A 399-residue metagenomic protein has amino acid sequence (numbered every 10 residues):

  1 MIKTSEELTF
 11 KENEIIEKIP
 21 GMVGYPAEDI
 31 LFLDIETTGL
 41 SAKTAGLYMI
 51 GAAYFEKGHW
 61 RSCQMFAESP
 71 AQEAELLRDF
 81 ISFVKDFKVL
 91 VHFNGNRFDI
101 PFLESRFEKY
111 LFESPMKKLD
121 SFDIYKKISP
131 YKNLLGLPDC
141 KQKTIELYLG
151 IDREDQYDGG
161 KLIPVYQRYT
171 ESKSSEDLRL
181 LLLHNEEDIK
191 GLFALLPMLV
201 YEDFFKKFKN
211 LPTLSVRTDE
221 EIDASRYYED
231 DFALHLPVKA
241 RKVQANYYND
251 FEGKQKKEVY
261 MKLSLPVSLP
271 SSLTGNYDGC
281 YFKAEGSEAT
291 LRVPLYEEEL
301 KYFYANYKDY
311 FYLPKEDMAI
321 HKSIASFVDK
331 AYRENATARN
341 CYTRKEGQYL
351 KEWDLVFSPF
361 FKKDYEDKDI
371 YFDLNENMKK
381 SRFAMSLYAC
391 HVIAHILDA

Functional and structural regions predicted by a protein language model:
M1-A45, F55-K57, R61-A399: DEDD superfamily 3′-5′ metal-dependent exonuclease/proofreading module
I50-A52: Short beta-strand scaffold segments in enzyme catalytic cores
